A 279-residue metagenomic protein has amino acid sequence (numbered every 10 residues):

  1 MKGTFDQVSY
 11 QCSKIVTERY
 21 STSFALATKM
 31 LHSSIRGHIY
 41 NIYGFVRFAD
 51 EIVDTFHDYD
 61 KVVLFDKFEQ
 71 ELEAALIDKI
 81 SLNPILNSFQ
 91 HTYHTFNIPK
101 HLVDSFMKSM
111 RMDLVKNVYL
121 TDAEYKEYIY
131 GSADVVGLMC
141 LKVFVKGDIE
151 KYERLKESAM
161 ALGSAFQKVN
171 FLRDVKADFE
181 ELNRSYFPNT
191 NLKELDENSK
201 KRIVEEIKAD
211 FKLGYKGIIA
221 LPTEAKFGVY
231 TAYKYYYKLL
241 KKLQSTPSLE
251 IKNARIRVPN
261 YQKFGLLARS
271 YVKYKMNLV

Functional and structural regions predicted by a protein language model:
M1-F166, L172-V279: Catalytic cores of Mg2+-dependent Asp-rich isoprenoid enzymes
